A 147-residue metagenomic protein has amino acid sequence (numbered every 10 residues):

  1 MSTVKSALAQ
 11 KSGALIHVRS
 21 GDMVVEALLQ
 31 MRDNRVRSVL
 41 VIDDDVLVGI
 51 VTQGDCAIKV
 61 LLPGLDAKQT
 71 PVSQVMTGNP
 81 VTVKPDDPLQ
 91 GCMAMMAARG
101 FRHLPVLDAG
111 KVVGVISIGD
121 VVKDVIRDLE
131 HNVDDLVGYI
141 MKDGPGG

Functional and structural regions predicted by a protein language model:
M1-G147: Tandem CBS (Cystathionine beta-synthase) repeat/Bateman regulatory domains
